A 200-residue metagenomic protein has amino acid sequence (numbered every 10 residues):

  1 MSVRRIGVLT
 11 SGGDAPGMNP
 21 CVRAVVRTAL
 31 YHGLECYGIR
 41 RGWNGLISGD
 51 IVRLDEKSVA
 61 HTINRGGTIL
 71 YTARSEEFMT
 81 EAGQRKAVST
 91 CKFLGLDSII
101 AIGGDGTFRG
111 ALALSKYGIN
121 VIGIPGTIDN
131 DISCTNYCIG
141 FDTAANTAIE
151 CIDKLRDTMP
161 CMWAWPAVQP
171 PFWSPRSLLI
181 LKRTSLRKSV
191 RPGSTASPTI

Functional and structural regions predicted by a protein language model:
S2-I47: N-terminal phosphate-binding or glycine-rich loops at protein starts, especially the Walker A/P-loop of NTPases
R5-V8, T62-R74, T127-N136: Gly-rich Lys/Arg/Thr-decorated short loops/hinges at beta-loop-alpha junctions or inter-strand turns that position
S11-D14, I39-G45, R74-S75, G104-G106 (+3 more regions): Short, ordered loop/turn segments at secondary-structure junctions
A15-V25, I47, T80-R85, L96-L112 (+2 more regions): Short glycine/serine/threonine-rich phosphate/pyrophosphate-binding segments that cradle anionic phosphate groups
G33, Y37-I39, L114-C138, D142-A145 (+1 more regions): Short, acidic/small-residue loops that bind anionic groups at enzyme active sites
L46-A101, I139-D153: Glycine-rich oxoanion-binding loops at beta->alpha junctions
T90, A101-G103, R109, A113 (+3 more regions): Accessory alpha-helical/coil subdomains and C-terminal extensions that flank or cap enzyme catalytic cores
